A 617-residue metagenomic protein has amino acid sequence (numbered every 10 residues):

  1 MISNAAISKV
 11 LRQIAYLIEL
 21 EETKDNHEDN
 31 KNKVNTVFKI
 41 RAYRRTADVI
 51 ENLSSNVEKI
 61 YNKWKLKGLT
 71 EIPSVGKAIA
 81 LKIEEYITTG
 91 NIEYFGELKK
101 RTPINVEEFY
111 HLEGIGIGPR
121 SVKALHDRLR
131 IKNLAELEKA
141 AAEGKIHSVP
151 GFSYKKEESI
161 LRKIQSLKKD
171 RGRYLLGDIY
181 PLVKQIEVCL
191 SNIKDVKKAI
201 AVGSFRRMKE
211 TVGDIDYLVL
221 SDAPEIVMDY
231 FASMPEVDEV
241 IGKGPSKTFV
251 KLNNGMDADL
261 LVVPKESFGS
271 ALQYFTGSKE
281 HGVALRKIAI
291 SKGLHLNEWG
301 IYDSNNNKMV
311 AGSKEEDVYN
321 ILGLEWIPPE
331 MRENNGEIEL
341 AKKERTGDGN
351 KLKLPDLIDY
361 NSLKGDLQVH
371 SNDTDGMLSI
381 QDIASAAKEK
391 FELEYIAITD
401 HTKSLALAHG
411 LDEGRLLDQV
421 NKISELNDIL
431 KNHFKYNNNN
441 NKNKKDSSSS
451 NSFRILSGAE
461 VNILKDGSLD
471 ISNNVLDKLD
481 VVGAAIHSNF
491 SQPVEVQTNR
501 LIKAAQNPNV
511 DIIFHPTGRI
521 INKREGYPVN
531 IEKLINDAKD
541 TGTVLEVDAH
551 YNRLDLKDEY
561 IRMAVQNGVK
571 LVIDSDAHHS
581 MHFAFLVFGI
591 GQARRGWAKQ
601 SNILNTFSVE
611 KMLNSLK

Functional and structural regions predicted by a protein language model:
A5-S8, A15, T23, V37-K247 (+4 more regions): Accessory alpha-helical DNA-binding modules that contact the DNA backbone or grooves
E22-N32: Charged, low-complexity interaction regions
K33-I50, G118, D446-S472, L479-G483: Extended, compositionally biased low-complexity polar/Lys-Gly-rich tracts and adjacent boundary/linker regions are
L176, N372-D373: Short acidic-aromatic active-site loops that bind/stabilize oxyanions
A199-A201, G365-V369, E460: Two-metal-ion RNase H-like nuclease active-site motif
M208-K292, E298-S371, I380-E394, K403 (+3 more regions): Charged catalytic cores and adjacent phosphate/nucleic-acid-binding surfaces used for phosphate/nucleic-acid chemistry
M377: Positively charged, glycine-rich low-complexity segments
